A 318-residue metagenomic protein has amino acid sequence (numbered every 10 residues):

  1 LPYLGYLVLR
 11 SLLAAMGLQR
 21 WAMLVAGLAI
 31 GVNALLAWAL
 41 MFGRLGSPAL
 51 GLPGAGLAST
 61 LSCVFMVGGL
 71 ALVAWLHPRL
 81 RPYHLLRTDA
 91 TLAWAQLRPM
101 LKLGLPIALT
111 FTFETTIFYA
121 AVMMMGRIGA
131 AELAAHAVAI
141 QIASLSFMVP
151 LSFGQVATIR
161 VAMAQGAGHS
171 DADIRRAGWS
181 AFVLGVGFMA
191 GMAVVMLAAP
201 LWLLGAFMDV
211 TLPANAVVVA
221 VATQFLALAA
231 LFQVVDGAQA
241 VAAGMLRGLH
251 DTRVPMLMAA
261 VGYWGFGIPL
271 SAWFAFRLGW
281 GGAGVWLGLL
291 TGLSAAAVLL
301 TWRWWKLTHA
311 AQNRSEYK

Functional and structural regions predicted by a protein language model:
L1, V32-L35, S47-L105, V161-L231 (+1 more regions): Short alpha-helical transmembrane segments in multi-pass integral membrane proteins
L1-V8, L12, M16, G27-W38 (+11 more regions): Hydrophobic alpha-helical transmembrane bundles that constitute the permease/transmembrane domains of multi-pass
Y3-A22, A135-P200, D236-M258: Small-residue-rich hydrophobic transmembrane alpha-helices
Q19, L52, A130-L133, T252 (+1 more regions): Membrane-helix interface/capping residues of multi-pass secondary transporters
M23-V25, L57, L257-M258, L287: Hydrophobic alpha-helical membrane segments of integral membrane proteins
A39-L50, A108, T112-L145, M163 (+2 more regions): Helix-terminus/linker motif at the lipid-water interface of multi-pass membrane proteins
A242, L246, R253-W264, A272-W280 (+1 more regions): C-terminal structured "cap/appendage" subdomains that terminate the fold
